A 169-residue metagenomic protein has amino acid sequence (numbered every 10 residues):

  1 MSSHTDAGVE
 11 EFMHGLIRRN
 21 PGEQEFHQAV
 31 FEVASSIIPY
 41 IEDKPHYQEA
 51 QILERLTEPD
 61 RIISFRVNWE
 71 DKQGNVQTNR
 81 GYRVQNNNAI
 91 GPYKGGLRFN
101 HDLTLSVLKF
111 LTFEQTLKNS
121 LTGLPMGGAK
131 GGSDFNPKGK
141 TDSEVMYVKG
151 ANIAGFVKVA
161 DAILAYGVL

Functional and structural regions predicted by a protein language model:
M1-L169: NAD(P)-dependent dehydrogenase/reductase Rossmann-like domain
